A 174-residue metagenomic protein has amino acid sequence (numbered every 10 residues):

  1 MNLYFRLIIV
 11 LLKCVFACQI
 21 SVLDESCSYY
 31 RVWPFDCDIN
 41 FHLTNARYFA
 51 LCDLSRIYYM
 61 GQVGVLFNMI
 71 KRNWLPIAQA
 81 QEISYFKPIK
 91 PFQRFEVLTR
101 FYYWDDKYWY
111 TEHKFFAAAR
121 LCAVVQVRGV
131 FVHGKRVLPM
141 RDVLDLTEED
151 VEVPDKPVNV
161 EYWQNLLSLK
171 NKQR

Functional and structural regions predicted by a protein language model:
M1-F16, I89-R94, L98-R174: HotDog/MaoC-like acyl-thioester-processing domains
N2-S55, E161-R174: Catalytic strand-loop segment that frames the active site of acyl-thioester-processing enzymes
C14, Q79-Y85: Short structured motifs
C27, A78-A80, Y110: Short coil/loop residues immediately preceding or within conserved phosphate-binding loops of NTP-utilizing enzyme
Y29-W33, S84, V130: Generic structural detector for well-ordered beta-strands
R47-I70: Active-site helix/loop of acyl-thioester processing domains in fatty-acid/polyketide metabolism, spanning hotdog-fold
K71-P76: Charged, low-complexity intrinsically disordered boundary/linker segments
